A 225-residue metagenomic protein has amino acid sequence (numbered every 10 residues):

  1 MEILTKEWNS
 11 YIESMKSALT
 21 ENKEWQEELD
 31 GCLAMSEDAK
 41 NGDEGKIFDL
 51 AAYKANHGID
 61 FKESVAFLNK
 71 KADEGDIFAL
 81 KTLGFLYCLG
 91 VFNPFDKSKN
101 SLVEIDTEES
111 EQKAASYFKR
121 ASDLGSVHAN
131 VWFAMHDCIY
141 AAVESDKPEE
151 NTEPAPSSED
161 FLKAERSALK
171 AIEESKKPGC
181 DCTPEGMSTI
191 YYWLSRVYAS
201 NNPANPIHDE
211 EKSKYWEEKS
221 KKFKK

Functional and structural regions predicted by a protein language model:
D38, K71, R120-A121, A171 (+1 more regions): Canonical positions in the second alpha-helix
K40-D43, E74-D76, G90-V91, L124-V127 (+6 more regions): Short helix-capping/linker turns of helical repeat alpha-solenoids
K46, A79, A129-V131, T183 (+1 more regions): TPR alpha-solenoid repeat register
A51, A55-I59, L89-E108, A134-S157 (+2 more regions): Short coil/turn linking the two alpha-helices of tandem helical-hairpin repeats
L162-E173, I207-K224: TPR/TPR-like (Sel1-like) alpha-helical repeat modules
